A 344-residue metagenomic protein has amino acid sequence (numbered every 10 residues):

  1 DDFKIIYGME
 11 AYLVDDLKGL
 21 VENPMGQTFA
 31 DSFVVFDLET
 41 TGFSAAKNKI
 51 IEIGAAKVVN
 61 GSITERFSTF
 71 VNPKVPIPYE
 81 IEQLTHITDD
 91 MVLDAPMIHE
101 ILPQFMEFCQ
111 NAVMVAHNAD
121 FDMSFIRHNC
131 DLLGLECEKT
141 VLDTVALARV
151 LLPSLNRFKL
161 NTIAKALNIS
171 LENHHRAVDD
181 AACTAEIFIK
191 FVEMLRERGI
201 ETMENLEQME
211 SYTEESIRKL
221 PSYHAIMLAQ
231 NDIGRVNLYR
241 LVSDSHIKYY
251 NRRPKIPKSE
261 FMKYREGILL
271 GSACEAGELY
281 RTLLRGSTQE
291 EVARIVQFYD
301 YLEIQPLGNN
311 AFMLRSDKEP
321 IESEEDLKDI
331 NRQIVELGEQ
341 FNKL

Functional and structural regions predicted by a protein language model:
D1-E39, A56-I63, K74, T85 (+3 more regions): Phosphodiester-processing cores and adjacent nucleic acid-binding clamps
L38-A46: Short acidic, Gly/Ser-rich segments with clustered Asp/Glu that frequently serve as metal-coordination loops in enzyme
G42, I53-G54: Early-domain small/polar-rich strand-loop-helix modules and first-structured segments of the mature chain
K49-I51: Short coil-to-beta strand junction motifs in C2/discoidin
E65-F67: A structural microfeature
T69-L84: Short, surface-exposed acidic-centric catalytic microdomains
I98: Conserved catalytic alpha/beta cores of large enzymes that bind or transform nucleotide phosphates and polynucleotides
